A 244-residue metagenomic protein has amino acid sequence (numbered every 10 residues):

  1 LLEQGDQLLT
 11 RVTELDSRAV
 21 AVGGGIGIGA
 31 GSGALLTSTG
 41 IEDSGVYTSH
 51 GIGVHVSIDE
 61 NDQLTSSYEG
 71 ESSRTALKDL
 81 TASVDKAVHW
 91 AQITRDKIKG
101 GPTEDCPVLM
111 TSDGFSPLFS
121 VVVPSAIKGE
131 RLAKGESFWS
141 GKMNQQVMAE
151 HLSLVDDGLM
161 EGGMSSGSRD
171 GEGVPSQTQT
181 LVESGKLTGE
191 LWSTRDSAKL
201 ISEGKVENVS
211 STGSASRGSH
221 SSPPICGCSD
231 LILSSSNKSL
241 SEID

Functional and structural regions predicted by a protein language model:
L1-D244: N-terminal small-residue-enriched
